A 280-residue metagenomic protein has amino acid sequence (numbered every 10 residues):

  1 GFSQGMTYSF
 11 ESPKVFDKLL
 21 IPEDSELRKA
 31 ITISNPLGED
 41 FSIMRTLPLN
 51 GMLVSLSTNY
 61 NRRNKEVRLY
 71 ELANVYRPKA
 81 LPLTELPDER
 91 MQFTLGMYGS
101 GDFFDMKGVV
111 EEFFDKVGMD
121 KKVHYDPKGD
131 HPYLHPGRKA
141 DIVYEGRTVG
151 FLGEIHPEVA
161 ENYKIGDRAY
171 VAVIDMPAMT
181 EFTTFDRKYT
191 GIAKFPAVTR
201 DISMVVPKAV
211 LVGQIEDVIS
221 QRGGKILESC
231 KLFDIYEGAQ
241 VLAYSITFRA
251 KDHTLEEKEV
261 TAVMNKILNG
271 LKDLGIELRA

Functional and structural regions predicted by a protein language model:
G1-K65, R200, T247-R249, L255 (+2 more regions): Extended, well-folded interaction surfaces typified by the phenylalanyl-tRNA synthetase beta subunit core
T7, K79, D88-E89, T94 (+1 more regions): A carboxyl-terminal module marker
I21-P22, T58-N59, P82-E85, A160-E161: A generic local secondary-structure boundary/capping motif
R28, N61, A80-R90: A mid-to-C-terminal "edge-of-domain" accessory segment
T46, N50, V67-Y70, R90 (+1 more regions): Non-catalytic, well-ordered alpha-helical scaffold segments
L49-S57, A73, K107, E111 (+1 more regions): Predominant activation on well-ordered alpha-helical scaffold segments within soluble catalytic domains
V67, Y76-A80: Metal-dependent nuclease catalytic core centered on acidic motifs
